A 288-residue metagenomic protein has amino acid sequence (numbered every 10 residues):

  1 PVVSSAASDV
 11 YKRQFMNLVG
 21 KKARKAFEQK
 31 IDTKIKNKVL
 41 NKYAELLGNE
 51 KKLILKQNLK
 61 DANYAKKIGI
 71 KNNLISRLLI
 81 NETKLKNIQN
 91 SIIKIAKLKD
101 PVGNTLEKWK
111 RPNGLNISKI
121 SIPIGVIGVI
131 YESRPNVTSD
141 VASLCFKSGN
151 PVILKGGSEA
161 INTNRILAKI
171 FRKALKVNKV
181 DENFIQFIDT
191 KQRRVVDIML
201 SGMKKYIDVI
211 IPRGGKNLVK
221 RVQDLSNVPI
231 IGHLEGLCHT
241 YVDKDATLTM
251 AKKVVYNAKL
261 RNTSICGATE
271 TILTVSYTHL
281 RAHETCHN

Functional and structural regions predicted by a protein language model:
P1-Y11, H279, C286-N288: Single conserved hydrophobic/aromatic residue that forms the stacking wall/gate of nucleotide- or nucleobase-binding
K12-K119: N-terminal Rossmann-like NAD(P)+-binding subdomain of aldehyde/semialdehyde dehydrogenases
R13-F15, L46-K51, S133-N136, D140-P151 (+2 more regions): ALDH superfamily catalytic-core signature
K25-Q29, E45-N63, K67, N90-P101 (+6 more regions): Generic secondary-structure signature for well-ordered alpha-helical cores
N37-K42, L47-K52, K56, I80-T83 (+4 more regions): Aldehyde/semialdehyde dehydrogenase
K97, P101-A174, N178, S226-G232: Conserved small-residue-rich beta-alpha loop and adjacent elements that most often cradle the phosphate/pyrophosphate
L106-N113, Q192-R193, K253-V255: Short gly/ser/thr-rich secondary-structure transition/capping motifs
V180-F187: A glycine-rich helix N-cap at a beta->alpha junction
